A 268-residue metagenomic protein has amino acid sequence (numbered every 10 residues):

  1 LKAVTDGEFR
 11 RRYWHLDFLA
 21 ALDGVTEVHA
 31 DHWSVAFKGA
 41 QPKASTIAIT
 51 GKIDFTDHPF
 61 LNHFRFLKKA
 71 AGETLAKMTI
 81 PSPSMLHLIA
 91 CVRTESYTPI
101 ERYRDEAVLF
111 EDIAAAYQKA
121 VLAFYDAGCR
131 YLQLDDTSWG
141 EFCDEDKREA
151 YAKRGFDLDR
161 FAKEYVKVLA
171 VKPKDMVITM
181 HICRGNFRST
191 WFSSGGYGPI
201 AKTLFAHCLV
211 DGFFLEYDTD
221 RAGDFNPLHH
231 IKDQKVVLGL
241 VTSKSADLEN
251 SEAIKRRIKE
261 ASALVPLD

Functional and structural regions predicted by a protein language model:
L1-D268: Domain-level signal for soluble alpha/beta catalytic cores
